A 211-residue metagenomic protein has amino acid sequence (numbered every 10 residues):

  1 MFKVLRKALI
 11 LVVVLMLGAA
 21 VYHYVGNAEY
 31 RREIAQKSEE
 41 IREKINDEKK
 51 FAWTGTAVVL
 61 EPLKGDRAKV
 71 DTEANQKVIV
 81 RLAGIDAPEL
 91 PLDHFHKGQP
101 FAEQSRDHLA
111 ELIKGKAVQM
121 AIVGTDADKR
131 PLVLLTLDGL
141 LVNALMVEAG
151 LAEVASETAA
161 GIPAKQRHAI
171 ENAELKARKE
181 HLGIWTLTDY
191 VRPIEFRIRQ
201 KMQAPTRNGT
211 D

Functional and structural regions predicted by a protein language model:
F2-D211: Small beta-barrel nucleic-acid-binding modules, primarily SNase/OB-fold domains and secondarily Tudor-like barrels
